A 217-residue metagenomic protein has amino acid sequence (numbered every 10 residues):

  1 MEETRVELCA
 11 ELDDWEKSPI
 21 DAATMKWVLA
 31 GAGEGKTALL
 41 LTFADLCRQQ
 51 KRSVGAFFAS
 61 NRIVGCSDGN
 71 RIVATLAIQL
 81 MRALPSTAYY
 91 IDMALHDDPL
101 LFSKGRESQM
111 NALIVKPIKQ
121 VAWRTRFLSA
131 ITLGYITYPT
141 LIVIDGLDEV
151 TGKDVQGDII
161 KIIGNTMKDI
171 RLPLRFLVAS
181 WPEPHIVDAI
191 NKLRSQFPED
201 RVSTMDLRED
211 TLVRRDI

Functional and structural regions predicted by a protein language model:
M1-I217: Conserved NB-ARC/NACHT P-loop NTPase core of NLR-like innate immune receptors
